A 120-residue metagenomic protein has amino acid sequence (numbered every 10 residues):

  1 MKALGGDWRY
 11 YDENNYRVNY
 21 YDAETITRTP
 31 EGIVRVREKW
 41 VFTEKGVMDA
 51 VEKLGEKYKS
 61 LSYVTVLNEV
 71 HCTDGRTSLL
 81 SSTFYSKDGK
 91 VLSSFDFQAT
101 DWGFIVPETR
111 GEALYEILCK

Functional and structural regions predicted by a protein language model:
M1-T65, H71-K120: N-terminal secretory-pathway/extracellular module detecting exported/lumenal segments and adjacent signal-anchor/first
